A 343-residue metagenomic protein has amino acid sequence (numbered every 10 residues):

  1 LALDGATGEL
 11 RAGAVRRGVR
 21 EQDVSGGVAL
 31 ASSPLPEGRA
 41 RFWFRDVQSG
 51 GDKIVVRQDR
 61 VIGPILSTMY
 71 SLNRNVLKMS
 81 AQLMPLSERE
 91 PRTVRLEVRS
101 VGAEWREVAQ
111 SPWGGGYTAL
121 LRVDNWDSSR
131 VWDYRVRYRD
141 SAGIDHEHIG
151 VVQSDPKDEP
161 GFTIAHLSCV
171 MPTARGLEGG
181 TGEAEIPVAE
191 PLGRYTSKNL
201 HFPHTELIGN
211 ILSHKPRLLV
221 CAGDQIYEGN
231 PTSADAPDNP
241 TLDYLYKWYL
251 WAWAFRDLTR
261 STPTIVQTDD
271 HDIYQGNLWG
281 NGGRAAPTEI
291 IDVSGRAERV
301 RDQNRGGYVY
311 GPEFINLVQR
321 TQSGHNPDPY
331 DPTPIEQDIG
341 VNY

Functional and structural regions predicted by a protein language model:
L1, A6-E9, G13, R17-D23 (+2 more regions): Metal-dependent phosphoester/phosphodiester hydrolase catalytic core
S25-G27: Noncatalytic modules at the cell exterior or secretory-pathway interfaces, chiefly beta-strand-rich lectin/adhesion
L30: Dinucleotide-binding Rossmann-like beta1-alpha1 core, especially the glycine-rich loop that anchors the ADP
